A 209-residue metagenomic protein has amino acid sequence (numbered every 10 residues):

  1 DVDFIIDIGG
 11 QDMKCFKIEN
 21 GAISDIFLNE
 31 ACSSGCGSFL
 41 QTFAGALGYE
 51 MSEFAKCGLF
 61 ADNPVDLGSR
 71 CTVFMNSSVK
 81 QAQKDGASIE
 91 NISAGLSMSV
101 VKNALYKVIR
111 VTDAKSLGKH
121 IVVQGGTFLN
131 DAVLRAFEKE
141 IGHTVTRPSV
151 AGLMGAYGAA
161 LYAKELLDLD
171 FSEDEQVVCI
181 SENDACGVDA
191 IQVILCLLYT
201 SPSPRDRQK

Functional and structural regions predicted by a protein language model:
D1-I6, K14-G21, D25, I109-T112 (+2 more regions): Conserved phosphate-binding catalytic cores of ATP/NTP-utilizing and phosphoryl-transfer enzymes
I6-G10, F27-G35, G95-M98, V122-Q124 (+1 more regions): Active-site nucleophile and cofactor-binding loops and adjacent substrate-binding regions of central metabolic enzymes
G9-E19, R70-S77, T127-I141: Acidic-glycine-rich active-site phosphate/pyrophosphate-binding loop
N20-F60, L161-E165: Glycine-rich phosphate-binding loop plus the immediately following alpha-helix
G37-T42, S149-N183: Glycine-rich phosphate-binding/hydrolytic loop that grips phosphoryl groups
S77-Y106: Adenine-nucleotide phosphate-binding core of ATP-dependent small-molecule kinases
S99, T112-E138, A151-G155: Glycine-rich phosphate-binding loops at beta-strand->alpha-helix junctions
Y199-D206: Conserved small/polar residues in nucleotide/adenosyl-binding loops
